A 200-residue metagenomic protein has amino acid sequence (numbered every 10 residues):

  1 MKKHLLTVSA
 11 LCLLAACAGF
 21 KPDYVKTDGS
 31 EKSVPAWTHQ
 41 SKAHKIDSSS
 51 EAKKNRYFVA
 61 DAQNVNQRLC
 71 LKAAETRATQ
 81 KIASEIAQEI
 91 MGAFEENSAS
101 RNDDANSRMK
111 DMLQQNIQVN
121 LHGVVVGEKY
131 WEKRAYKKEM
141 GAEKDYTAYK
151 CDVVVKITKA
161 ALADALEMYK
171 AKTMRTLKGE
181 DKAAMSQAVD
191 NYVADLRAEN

Functional and structural regions predicted by a protein language model:
M1-G19: Sec-dependent bacterial lipoprotein signal peptides
C17-N200: Domain-level marker for long, solvent-exposed, non-transmembrane regions
